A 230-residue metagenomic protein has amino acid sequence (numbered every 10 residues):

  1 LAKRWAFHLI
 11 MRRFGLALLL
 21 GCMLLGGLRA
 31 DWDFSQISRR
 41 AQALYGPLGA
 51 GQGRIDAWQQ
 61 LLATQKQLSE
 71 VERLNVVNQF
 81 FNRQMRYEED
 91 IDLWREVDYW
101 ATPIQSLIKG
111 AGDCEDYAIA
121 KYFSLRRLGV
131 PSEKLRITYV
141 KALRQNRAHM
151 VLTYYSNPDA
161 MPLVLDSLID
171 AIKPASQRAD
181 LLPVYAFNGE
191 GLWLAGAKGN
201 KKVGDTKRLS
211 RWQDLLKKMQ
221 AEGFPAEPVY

Functional and structural regions predicted by a protein language model:
K3-L16: Bacterial N-terminal signal peptides that target proteins for export
A6, M23-L25, R29-A30: Intrinsic disorder/low-complexity segments in short proteins, especially the signal peptide and propeptide regions
G15-M23: Bacterial N-terminal signal peptides
L28-Y230: A structural boundary/capping signal
